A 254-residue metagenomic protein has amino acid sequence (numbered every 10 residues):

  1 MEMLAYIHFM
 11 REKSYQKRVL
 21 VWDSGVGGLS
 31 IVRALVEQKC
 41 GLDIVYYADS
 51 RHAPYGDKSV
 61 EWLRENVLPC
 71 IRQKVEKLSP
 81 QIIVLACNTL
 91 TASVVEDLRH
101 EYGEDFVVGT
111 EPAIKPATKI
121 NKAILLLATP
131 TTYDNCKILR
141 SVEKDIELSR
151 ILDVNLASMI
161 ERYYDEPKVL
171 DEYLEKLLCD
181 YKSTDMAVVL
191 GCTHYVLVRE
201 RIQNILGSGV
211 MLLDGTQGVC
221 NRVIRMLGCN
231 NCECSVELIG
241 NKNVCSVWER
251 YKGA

Functional and structural regions predicted by a protein language model:
L4-A254: Non-catalytic structural scaffold of enzyme domains
